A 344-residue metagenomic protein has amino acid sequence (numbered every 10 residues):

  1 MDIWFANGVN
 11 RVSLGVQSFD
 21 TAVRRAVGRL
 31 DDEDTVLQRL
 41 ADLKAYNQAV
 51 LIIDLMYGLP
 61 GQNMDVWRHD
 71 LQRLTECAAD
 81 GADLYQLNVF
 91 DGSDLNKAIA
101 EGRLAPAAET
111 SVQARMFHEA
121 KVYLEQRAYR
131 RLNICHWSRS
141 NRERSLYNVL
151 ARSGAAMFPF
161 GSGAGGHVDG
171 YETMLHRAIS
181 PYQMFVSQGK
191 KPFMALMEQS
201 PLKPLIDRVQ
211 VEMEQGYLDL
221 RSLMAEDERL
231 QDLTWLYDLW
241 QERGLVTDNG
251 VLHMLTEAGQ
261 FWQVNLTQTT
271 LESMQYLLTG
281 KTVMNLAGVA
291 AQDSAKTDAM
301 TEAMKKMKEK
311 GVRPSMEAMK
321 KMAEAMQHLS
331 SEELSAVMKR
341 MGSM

Functional and structural regions predicted by a protein language model:
M1-E226: C-terminal scaffold of the Radical SAM
Y147-K308, M316, E324, S330-M344: Radical SAM enzyme core and accessory elements
